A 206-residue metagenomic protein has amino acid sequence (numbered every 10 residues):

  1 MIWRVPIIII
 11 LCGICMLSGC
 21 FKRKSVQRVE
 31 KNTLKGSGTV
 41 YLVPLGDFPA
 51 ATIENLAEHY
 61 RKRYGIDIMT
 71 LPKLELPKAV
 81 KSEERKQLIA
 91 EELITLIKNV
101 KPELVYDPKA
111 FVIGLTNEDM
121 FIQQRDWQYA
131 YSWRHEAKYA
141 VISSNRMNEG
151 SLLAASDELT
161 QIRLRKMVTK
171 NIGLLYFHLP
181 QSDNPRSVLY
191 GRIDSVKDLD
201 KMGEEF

Functional and structural regions predicted by a protein language model:
M1-I7: Bacterial N-terminal signal peptides that target proteins for export
L17-G19: C-terminal motif of bacterial Sec signal peptides marking the signal peptidase cleavage site
F21-V26: Bacterial lipoprotein signal-peptidase II cleavage site
V29-G36: N-terminal low-complexity, Pro/Thr/Ser-rich intrinsically disordered segments that act as propeptides or flexible
G36-D47: Fold-level signature of zinc-dependent metallopeptidase catalytic domains
A50-V168, L175, L179: Metzincin-family zinc-dependent endopeptidase catalytic domain
L179-E205: Post-HEXXH active-site segment of zinc metalloproteases
